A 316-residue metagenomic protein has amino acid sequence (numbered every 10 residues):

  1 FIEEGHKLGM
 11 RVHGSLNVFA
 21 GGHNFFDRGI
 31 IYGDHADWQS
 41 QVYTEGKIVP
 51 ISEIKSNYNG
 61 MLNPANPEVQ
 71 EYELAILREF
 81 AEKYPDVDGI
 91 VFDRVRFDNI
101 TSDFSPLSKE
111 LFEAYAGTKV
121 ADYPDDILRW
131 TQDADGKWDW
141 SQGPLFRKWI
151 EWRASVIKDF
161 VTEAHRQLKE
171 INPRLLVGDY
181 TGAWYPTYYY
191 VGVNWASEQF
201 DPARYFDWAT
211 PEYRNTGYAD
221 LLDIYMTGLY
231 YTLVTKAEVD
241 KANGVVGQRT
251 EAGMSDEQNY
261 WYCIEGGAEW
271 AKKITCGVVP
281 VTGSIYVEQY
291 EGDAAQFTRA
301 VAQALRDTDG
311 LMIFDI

Functional and structural regions predicted by a protein language model:
F1, K55-L74, G143-K158, R249-Y260 (+1 more regions): The substrate-binding groove and active-site-proximal loops of carbohydrate-active enzymes, especially glycoside
G5, E73, F80, I90-D93 (+3 more regions): Conserved, mostly hydrophobic/aromatic
H6-V12, P85-D88, N172-L176, L221-D223 (+2 more regions): Short, well-ordered coil/turn segments that N-cap beta-strands
H13-G21, V91-D98, T131, K148-W208 (+1 more regions): Aromatic-lined carbohydrate-recognition surfaces of secreted/lumenal glycan-active proteins
H13-Y84, W138, Q142-F146: Active-site-adjacent "subsite" loops/lids of carbohydrate-active enzymes
A20-K55, F92-G136, Y190-P202: Aromatic- and acidic-residue-enriched segments that line the glycan-binding/catalytic groove of carbohydrate-active
V69-A81, Q199-Y218, G292-A304: Short, acidic/polar
E212-I316: Substrate-binding cleft of secreted/luminal carbohydrate-active enzymes
